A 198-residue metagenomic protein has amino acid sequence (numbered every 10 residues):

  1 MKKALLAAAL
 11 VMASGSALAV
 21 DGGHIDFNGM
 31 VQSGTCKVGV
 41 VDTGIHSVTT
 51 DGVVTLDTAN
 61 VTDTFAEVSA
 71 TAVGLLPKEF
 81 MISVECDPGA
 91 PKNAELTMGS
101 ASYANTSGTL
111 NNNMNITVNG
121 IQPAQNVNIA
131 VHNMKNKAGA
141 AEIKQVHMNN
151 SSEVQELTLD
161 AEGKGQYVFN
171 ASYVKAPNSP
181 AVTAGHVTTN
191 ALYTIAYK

Functional and structural regions predicted by a protein language model:
M1-A19: Gram-negative bacterial Sec-dependent N-terminal signal peptides
L18-K198: Mature extracellular/passenger domains of Gram-negative fimbrial/pilin and adhesin proteins
